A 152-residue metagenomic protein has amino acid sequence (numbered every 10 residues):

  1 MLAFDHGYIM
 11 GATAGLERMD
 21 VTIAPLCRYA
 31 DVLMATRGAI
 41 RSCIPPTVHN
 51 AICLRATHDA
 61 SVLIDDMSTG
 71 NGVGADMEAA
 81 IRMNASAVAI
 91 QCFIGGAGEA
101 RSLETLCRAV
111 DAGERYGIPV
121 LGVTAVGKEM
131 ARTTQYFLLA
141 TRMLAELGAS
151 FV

Functional and structural regions predicted by a protein language model:
M1-T47, A51-V62, D66-V152: Alpha/beta enzyme core
